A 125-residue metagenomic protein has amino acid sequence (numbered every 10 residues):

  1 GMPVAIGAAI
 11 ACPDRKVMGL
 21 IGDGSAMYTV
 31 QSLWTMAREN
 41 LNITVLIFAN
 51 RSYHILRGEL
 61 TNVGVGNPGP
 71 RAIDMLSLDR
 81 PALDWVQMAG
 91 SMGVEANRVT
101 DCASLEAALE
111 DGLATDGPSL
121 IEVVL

Functional and structural regions predicted by a protein language model:
G1-L125: Thiamine diphosphate
